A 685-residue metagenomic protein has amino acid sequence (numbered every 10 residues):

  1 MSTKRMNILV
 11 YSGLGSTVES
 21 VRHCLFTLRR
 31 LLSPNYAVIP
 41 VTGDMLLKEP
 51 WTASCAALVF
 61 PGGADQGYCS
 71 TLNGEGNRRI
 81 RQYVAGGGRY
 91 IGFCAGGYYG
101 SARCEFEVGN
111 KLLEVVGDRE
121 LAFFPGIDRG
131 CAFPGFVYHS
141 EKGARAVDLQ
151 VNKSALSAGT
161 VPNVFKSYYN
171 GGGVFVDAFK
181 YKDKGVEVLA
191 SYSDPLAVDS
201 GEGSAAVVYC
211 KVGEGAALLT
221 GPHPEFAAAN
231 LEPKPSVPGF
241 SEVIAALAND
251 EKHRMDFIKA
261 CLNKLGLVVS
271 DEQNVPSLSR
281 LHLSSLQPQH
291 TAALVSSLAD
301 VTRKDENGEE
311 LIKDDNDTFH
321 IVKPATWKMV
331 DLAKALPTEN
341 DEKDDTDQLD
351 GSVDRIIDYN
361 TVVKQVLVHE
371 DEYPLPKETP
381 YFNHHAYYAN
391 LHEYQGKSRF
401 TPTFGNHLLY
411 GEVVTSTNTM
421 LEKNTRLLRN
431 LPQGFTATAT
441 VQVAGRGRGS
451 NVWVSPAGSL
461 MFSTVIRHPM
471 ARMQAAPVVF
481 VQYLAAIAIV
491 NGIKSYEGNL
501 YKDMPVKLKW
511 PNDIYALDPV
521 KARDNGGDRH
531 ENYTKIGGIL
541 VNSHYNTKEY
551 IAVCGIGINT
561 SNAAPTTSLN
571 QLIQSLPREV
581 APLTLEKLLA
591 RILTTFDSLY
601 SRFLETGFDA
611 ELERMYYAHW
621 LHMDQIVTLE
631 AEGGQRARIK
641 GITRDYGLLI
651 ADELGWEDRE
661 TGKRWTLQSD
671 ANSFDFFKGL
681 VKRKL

Functional and structural regions predicted by a protein language model:
S2-I8: Extreme N-terminal starter segment of soluble prokaryotic enzymes
T17-E107: Helical hinge/lid and interdomain linker segments adjacent to catalytic or ligand-binding clefts that mediate domain
A56-G63, L219-G221, T436-T438: Structural motif
S70, E75-A158: A glycine-rich, often tryptophan-bearing local segment used as a flexible ligand/cofactor-contacting loop or short
R81, G215-A216, P222-M329, A333-E339: Extracellular ligand-binding/catalytic regions of CAZymes and related secreted enzymes and adhesion modules
Y138-N230: Catalytic beta-strand/loop cores that center a nucleophilic Ser/Cys/Thr and support acyl-enzyme chemistry
R280-S495, A522-H530, L680-L685: N-terminal lobe of the biotin/lipoate ligase/transferase fold
Q433, T438-V441, N451-S459, S463-L685: Catalytic beta-strand/loop module used to bind and position nucleotide/cofactor moieties in cofactor-attachment
